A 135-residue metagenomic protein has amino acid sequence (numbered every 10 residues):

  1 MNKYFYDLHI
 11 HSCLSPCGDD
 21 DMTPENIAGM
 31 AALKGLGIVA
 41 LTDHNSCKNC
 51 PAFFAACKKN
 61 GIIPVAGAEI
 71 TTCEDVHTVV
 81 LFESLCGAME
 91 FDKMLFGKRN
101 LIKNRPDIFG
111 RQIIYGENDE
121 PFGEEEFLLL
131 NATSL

Functional and structural regions predicted by a protein language model:
M1-E74: An N-terminally biased module of ancient metal coordination in phosphate/nucleic-acid-related enzymes
K3, A55-L135: Extended substrate/RNA-proximal surfaces in nucleic-acid metabolism proteins
